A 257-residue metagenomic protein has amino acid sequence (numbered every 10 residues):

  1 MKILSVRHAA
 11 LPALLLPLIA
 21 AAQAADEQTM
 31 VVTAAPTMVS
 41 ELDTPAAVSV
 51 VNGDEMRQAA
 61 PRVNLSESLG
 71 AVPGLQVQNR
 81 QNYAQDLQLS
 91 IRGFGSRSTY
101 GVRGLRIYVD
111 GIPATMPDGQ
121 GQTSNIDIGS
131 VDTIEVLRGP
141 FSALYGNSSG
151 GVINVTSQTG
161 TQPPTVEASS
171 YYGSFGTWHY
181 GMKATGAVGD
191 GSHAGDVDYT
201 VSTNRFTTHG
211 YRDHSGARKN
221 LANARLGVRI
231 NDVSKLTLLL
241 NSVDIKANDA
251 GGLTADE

Functional and structural regions predicted by a protein language model:
M1-D26: Cleavable N-terminal targeting peptides that direct proteins into the secretory/outer-membrane pathway or into
A25, S40, S98-G101, G160-T165 (+2 more regions): Short loop/turn motifs that connect adjacent beta-strands in outer-membrane beta-barrel proteins
E27-A60, S66, D86-S90, L105 (+1 more regions): N-terminal periplasmic "start-of-domain" segments of outer-membrane beta-barrel proteins
T44, Q76-Q88, G146-S149, S215-R218: Short, glycine-/polar-rich solvent-exposed loops and beta-turns at beta-strand/coil boundaries
E67-I112: Extracytoplasmic beta-strand/coil segments of soluble accessory domains associated with Gram-negative outer-membrane
G104-L105, I112-R138: Short acidic/polar hinge/loop motifs at secondary-structure boundaries that mediate gating or recognition
I126-S169: A beta-strand signature from Gram-negative outer-membrane beta-barrel systems, especially the internal plug domain
T165, Y172-T207, R212-A250: Transmembrane beta-barrel wall of Gram-negative outer-membrane proteins
